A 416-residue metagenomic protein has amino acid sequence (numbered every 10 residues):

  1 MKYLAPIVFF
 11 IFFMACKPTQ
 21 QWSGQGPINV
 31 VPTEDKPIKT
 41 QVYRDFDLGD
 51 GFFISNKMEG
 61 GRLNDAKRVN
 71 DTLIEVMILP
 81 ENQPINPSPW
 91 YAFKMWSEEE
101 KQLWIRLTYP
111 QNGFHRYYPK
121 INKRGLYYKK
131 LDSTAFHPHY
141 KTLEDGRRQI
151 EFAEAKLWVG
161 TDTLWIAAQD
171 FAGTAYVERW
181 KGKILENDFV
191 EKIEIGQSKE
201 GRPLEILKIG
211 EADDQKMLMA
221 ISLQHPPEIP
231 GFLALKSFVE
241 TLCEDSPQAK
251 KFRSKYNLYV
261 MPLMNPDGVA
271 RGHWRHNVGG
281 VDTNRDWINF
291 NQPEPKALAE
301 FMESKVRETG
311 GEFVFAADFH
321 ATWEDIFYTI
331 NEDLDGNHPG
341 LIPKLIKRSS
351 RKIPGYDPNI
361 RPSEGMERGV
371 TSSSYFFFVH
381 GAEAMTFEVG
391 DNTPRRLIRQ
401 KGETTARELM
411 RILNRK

Functional and structural regions predicted by a protein language model:
M1-G24: Bacterial Sec-dependent N-terminal signal peptides
C16-A155: Extreme N-terminal flexible tails
P84-P87, G196-R202, E367: A short catalytic or substrate-binding loop motif that flags glycine-/basic-rich loops and adjacent residues that bind
L103-L107, W165, E178, F232: Short, hydrophobic/aromatic beta-strand segments
F114-K120, Y176-R179, P230-G231: A short, polar/proline- and glycine-enriched secondary-structure boundary/capping micro-motif
L143-G196: Extended acidic/polar, glycine-enriched regions that form or flank non-catalytic beta-rich accessory modules
F171, N284, F327-G336, P362-K416: Active-site-adjacent mobile loop/cap segments within catalytic or ligand-binding domains
F189-E205, I209, D213-I360, A382-D391: Active-site/substrate-binding loop(s) of hydrolase catalytic cores
